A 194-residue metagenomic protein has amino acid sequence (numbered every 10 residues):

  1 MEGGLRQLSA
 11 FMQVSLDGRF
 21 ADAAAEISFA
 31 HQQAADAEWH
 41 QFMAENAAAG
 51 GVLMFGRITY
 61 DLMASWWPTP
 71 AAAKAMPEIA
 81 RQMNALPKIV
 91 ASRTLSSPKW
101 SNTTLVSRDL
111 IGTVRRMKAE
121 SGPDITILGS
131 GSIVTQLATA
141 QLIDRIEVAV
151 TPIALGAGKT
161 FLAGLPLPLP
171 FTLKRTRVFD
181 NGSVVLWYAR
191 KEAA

Functional and structural regions predicted by a protein language model:
M1-A194: Enzymes that bind and transform nitrogen-containing heteroaromatic metabolites
